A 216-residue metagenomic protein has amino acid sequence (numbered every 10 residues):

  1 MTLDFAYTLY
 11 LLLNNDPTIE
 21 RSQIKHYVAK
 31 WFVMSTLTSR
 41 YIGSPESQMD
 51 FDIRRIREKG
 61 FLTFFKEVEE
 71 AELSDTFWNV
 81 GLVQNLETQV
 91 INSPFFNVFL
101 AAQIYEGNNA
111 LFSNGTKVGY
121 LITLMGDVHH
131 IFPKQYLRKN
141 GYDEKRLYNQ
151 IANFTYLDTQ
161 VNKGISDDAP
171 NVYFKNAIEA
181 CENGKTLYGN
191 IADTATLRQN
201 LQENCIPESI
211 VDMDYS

Functional and structural regions predicted by a protein language model:
M1-L13, R21-W31, S35: P-loop NTPase catalytic cores that bind/hydrolyze ATP
Y7, K25, A29, H129-F132 (+3 more regions): Generic hydrophobic alpha-helical scaffold/packing signal
L12-D16, L37-I42, K163, D167 (+1 more regions): Intrinsically disordered or highly flexible coil/loop and linker segments, enriched in small and charged/polar residues
T18-A29, I42-S44, R138-L147, D167-A177: Composition- and surface-driven signal marking solvent-exposed, interaction-prone regions in large proteins
K25-I42, I56-R57, H130, E179-D193: Short, mixed-charge aromatic SLiMs
T36-H129, Y136: Intrinsically disordered, low-complexity N-proximal targeting/linker segments that flank membranes
G126, R138-K163: Short beta-strand-alpha-helix junction that forms the catalytic/metal-binding core of metal-dependent nuclease domains
T159, I165-S216: Long, cytosolic, alpha-helical-rich C-terminal regions that act as interaction/scaffolding modules
